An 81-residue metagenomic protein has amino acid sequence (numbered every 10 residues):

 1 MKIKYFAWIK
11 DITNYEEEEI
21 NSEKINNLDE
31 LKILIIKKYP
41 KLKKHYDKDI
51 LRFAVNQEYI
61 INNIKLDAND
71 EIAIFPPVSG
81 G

Functional and structural regions predicted by a protein language model:
M1-S79: Ubiquitin-like/PB1-type beta-grasp interaction modules and other compact soluble beta-rich domains
